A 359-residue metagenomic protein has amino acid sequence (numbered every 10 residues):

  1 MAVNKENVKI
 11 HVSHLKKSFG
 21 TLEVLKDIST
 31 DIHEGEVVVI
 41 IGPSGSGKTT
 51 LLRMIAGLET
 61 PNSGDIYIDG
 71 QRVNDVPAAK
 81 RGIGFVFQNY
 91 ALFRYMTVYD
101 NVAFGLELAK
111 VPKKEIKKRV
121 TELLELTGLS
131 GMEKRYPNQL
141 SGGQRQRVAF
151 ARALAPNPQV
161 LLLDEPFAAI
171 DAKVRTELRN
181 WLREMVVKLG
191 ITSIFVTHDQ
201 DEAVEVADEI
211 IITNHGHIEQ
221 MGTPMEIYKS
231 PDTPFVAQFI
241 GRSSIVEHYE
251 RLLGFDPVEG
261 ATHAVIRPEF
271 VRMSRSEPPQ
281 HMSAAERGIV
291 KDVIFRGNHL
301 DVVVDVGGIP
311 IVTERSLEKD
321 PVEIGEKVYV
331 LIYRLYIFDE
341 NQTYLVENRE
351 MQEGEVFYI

Functional and structural regions predicted by a protein language model:
V37, A78-Q88, L92-D232: ABC ATPase nucleotide-binding domains
I41-P43: The feature captures the beta-strand-to-loop junction immediately N-terminal to the Walker
A56: Helix-to-loop junction immediately C-terminal to a conserved catalytic motif
G64-R72: Conserved ABC transporter NBD signature motif
S244, Y249-V293, K319-I359: Glycine/charge-rich catalytic "coupling/switch" loops of P-loop NTPases
